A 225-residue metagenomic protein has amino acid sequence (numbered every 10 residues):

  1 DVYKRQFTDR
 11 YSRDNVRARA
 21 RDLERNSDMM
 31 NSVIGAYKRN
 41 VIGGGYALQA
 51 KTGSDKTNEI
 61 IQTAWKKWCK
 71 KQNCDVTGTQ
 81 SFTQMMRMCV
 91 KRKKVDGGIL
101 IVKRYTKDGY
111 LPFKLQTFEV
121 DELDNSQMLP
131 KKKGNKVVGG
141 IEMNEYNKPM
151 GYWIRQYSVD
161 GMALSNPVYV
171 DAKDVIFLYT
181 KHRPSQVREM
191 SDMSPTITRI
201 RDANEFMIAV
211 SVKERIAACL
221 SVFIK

Functional and structural regions predicted by a protein language model:
V2-Y3: Short, small-residue-biased leader/transition segments that mark boundaries at the very start of proteins
D9-R13: Extended, compositionally biased eukaryotic interaction scaffolds
D22-P184: Structured, mid-chain assembly/scaffold modules that mediate subunit interfaces within large macromolecular complexes
L178-K225: Extended, charged amphipathic alpha-helical segments
